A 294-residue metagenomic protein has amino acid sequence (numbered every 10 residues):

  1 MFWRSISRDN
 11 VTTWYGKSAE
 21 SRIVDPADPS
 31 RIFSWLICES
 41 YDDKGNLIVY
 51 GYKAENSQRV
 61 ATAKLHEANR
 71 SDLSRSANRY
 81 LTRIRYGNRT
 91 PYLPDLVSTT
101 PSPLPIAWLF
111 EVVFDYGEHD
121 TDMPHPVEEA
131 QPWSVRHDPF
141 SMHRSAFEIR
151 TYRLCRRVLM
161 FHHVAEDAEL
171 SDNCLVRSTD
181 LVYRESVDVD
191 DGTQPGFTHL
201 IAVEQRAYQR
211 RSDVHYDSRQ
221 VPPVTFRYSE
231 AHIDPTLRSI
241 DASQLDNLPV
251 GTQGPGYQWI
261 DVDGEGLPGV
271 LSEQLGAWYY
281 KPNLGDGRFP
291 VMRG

Functional and structural regions predicted by a protein language model:
M1-P268, S272-G294: Conserved catalytic cores of ATP-dependent inositol ring kinases
